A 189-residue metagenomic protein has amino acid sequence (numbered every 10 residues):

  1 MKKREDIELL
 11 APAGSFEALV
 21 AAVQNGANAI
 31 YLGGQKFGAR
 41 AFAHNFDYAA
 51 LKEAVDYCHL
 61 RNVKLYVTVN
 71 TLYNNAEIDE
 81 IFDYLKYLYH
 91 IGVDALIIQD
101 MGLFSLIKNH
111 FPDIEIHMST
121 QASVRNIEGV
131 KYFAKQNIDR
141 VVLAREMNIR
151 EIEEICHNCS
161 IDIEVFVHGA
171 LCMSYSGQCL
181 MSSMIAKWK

Functional and structural regions predicted by a protein language model:
K2-V124, V142-L143, E151-K189: Active-site pocket-lining/capping segments in soluble small-molecule metabolic enzymes
L96, Q136-N137: Hydrophobic alpha-helical bundles that form the membrane domains of multi-pass transporters
N126-E128: Conserved nucleotide-cofactor-binding alpha/beta core module
